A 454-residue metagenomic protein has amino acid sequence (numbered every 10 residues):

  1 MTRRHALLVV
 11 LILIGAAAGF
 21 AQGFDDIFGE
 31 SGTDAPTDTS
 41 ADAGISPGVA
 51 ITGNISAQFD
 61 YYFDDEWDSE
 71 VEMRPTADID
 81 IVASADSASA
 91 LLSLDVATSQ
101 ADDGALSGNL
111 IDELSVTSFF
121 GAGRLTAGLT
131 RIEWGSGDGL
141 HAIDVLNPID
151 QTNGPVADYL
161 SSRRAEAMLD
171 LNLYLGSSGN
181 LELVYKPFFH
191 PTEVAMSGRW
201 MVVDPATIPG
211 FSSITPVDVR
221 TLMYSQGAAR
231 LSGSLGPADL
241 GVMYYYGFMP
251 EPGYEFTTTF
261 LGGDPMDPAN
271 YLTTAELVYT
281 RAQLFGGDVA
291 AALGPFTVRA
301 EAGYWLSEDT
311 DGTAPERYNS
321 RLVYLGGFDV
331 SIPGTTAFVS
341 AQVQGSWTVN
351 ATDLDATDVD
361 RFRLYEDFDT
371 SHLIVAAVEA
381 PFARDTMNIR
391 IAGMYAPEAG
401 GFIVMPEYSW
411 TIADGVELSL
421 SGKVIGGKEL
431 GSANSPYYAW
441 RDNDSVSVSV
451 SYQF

Functional and structural regions predicted by a protein language model:
G19-D68, D80, D158: N-terminal periplasmic/intermembrane-space "pro-region" immediately following the signal or transit peptide
A57, A77-A83, E113-S118, L169-L173 (+10 more regions): Residues on the lipid-exposed face of transmembrane beta-strands in outer-membrane beta-barrel proteins
A57-F63, A85-S87, V96-Q100, F120-A122 (+11 more regions): Transmembrane beta-strands of outer-membrane beta-barrel pores
W67-M73, D103-I111, Y159-S161, D218-M223 (+5 more regions): Replace "Gram-negative outer membrane beta-barrel proteins" with "bacterial and organellar outer membrane beta-barrel
V82-M201, G236, I425-G427: Outer membrane beta-barrel
S87-L92, A122-L125, S178-L181, P237-L240 (+5 more regions): Repeated loop/turn-to-beta-strand initiation elements of outer-membrane beta-barrel proteins
Q151, W440-F454: Outer-membrane beta-barrel "beta-signal"
G247, L293-T310, E316-M394: Detector for outer-membrane/organellar transmembrane beta-barrel domains, recognizing the amphipathic beta-strand
